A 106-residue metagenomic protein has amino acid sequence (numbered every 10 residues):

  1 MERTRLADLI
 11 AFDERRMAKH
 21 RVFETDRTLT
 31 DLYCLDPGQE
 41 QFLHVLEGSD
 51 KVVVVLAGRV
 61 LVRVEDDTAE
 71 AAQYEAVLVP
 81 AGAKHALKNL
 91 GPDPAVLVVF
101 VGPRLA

Functional and structural regions predicted by a protein language model:
M1-R27, D31, F42, V77: A short, N-terminal "cap"/entry segment at the start of jelly-roll beta-barrel domains of the cupin/DSBH fold
M17, E40, E47-S49, R63-E65 (+1 more regions): Compact, glycine-rich, soluble single-domain proteins
R27, G48, P92-D93: Short strand-connecting beta-turns/loops that link adjacent beta-strands
L29, R59-L61, T68, K84 (+1 more regions): Structural motif
C34-D36, V45-V62: Short, conserved beta-strand element in jelly-roll/cupin
D67-A81: Short acidic-glycine-tyrosine-enriched beta hairpin
A81-A106: Ligand-binding loop in jelly-roll beta-barrel domains
